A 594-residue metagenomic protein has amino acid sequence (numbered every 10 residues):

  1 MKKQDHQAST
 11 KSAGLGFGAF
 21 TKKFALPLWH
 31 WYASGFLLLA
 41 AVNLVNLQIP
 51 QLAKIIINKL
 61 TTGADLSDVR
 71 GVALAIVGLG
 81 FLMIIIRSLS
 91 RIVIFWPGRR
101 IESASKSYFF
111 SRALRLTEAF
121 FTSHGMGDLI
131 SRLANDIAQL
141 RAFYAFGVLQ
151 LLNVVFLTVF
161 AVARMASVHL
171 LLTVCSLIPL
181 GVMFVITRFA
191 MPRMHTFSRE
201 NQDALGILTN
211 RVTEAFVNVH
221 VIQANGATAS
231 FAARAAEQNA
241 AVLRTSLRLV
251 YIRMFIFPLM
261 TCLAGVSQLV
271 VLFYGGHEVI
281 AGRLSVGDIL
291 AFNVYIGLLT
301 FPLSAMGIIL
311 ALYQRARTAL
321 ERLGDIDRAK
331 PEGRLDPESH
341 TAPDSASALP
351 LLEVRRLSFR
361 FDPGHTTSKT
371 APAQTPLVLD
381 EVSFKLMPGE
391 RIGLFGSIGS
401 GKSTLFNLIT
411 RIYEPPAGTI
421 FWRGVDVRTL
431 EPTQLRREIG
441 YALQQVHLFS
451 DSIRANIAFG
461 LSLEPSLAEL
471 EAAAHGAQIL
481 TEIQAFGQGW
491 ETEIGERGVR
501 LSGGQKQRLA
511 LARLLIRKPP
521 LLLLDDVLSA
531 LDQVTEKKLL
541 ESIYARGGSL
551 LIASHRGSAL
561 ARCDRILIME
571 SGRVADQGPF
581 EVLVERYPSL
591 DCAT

Functional and structural regions predicted by a protein language model:
M1-N46, T61-I76, S90-I94, G98 (+9 more regions): Membrane-integrated ABC transporters
K22, L26-P27, E118-A119, N135-Y144 (+10 more regions): An intracellular "coupling" helix at the cytosolic face of ABC transporter transmembrane type-1 domains
P27-A41, L149-E200, V271-L284: Transmembrane helices of ABC transporter permease
A75-R87, L180-F184, R253-S267, F273 (+1 more regions): Hydrophobic alpha-helical segments in the permease module
S107, D325, L349, F421 (+3 more regions): ABC ATPase nucleotide-binding domain helical subdomain, centered on the C-loop/LSGGQ "ABC signature"
A204, A227, Y251, L299-R328: Cytosolic ends of transmembrane helices, especially the final helix of ABC transmembrane type-1 domains
T410: Helix-to-loop junction immediately C-terminal to a conserved catalytic motif
R437-G440, Q445, N456, A473-A477 (+1 more regions): ABC-family ATPase nucleotide-binding domain "signature/switch" substructure
